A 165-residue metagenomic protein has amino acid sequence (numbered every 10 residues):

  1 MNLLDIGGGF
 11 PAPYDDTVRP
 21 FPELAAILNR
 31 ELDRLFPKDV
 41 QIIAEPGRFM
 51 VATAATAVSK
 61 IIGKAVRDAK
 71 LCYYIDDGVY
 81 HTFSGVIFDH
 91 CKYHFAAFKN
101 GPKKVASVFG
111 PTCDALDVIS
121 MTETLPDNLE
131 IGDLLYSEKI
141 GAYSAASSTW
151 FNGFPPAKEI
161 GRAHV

Functional and structural regions predicted by a protein language model:
M1-N2, F36-V40: Short, well-ordered coil/turn segments that N-cap beta-strands
L4-Y14, P46-F49: Glycine-rich beta-strand-to-loop/alpha-helix junction loops that act as flexible
D15-R19: Short, solvent-exposed loop/turn segments at secondary-structure boundaries
A25-F36: Alpha-helix-loop-beta-strand connector modules within alpha/beta enzyme cores
I27, Q41-R162: Charged (often Lys/Glu-rich) extended helix/loop segments that serve as interaction or gating elements
